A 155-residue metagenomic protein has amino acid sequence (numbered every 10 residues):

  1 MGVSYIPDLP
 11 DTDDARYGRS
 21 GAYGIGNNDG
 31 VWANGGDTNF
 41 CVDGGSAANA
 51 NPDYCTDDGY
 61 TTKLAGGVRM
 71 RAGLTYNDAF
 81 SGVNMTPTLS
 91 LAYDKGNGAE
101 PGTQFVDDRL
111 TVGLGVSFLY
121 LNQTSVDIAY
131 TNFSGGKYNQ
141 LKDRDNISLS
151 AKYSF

Functional and structural regions predicted by a protein language model:
M1, N77-T86, L121-Q123: Short loop/turn motifs that connect adjacent beta-strands in outer-membrane beta-barrel proteins
M1-V3, A72, P87-L89, V116 (+2 more regions): Membrane-embedded beta-strand positions of outer-membrane beta-barrel proteins
V3-L9, L74-D78, L91-N97, Y130-G136 (+1 more regions): Transmembrane beta-strands of outer-membrane beta-barrel pores
L9-Y17, A99-T103, Q140: Outer-membrane beta-barrel and related beta-rich outer-membrane complex signature in Gram-negative bacteria
P10-D58: Solvent-exposed loop segments that connect transmembrane elements
G59-L64, G102-D108, N139-D145: Replace "Gram-negative outer membrane beta-barrel proteins" with "bacterial and organellar outer membrane beta-barrel
P87, D94-K137: C-terminal structured "cap/appendage" subdomains that terminate the fold
D143-F155: Outer-membrane beta-barrel "beta-signal"
